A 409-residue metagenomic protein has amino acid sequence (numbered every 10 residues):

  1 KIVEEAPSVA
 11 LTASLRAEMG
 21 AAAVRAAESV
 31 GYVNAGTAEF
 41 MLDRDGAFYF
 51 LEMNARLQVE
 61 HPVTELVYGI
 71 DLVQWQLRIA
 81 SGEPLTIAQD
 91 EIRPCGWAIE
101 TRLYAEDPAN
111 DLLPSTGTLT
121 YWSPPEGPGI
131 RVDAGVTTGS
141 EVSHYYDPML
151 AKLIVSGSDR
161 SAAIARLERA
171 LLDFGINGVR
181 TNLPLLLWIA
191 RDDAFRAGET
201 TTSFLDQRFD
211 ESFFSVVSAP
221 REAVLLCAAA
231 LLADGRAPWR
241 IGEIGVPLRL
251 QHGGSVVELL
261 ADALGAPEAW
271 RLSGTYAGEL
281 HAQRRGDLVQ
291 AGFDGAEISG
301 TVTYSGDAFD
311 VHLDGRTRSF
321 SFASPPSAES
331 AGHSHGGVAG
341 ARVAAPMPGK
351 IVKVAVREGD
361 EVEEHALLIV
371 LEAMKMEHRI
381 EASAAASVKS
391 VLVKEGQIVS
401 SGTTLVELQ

Functional and structural regions predicted by a protein language model:
K1-A21, L57-L72: ATP-dependent carboxylate/phosphate-activation module, predominantly the ATP-grasp catalytic core and closely related
P7, D147-L153, A339-A341: Short amphipathic alpha-helical segments
A22-V33: Conserved mixed alpha/beta core segments that line enzyme active sites in large multi-domain catalysts
A23, M41, P62-E279, Q283 (+2 more regions): Catalytic cores of soluble metabolic enzymes centered on carboxylation/carboxyl-transfer
Y32-Q58: Conserved metal-phosphate-binding beta-hairpin within the catalytic cores of diverse ATP-dependent phosphoryl-transfer
Q251-S255, S273-Y276, D294-A296, H312-R316 (+2 more regions): Short strand-coil-strand connectors
E297, T303-A345: Catalytic P-loop NTP-binding/switch module of NTPases
G332-Q409: Structured functional modules or segments
